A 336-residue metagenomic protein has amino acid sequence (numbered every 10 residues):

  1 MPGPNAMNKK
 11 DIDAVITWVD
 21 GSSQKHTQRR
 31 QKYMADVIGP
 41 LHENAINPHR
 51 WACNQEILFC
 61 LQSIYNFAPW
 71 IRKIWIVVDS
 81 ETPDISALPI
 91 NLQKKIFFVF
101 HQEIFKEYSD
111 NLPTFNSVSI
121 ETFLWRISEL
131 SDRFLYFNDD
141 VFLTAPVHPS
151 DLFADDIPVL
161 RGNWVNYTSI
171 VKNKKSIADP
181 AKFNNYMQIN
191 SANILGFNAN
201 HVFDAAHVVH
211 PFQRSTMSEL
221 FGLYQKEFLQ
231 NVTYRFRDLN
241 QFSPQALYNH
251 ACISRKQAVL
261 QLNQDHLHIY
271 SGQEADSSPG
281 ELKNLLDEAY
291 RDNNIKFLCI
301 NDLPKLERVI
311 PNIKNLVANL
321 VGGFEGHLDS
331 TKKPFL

Functional and structural regions predicted by a protein language model:
D11, L239, L247-L336: Long, low-complexity C-terminal extensions of enzymes
D13-S22, H101, N301: Short loop/turn segments at strand-loop or loop-helix junctions that form parts of catalytic or ligand-binding pockets
G21-R50, R161-G162: A solvent-exposed, charged loop/short amphipathic helix patch at secondary-structure junctions
S22-H26, T82-A87, K106-E107, F142-P146 (+4 more regions): Short catalytic/ligand-binding loop motif for oxyanion handling, primarily in non-cytosolic enzymes, centered on
P48, A52, T82-L130: Active-site-proximal specificity loops/subdomain of glycosyltransferases
S63-I71: Short, acidic, metal-binding catalytic loop of nucleotide-sugar glycosyltransferases
T82-P83, F123-Y167: GT-A fold catalytic core of metal-dependent nucleotide-sugar glycosyltransferases, centered on the diacidic
V159-L239: Long, charge-rich alpha-helical interaction segments
